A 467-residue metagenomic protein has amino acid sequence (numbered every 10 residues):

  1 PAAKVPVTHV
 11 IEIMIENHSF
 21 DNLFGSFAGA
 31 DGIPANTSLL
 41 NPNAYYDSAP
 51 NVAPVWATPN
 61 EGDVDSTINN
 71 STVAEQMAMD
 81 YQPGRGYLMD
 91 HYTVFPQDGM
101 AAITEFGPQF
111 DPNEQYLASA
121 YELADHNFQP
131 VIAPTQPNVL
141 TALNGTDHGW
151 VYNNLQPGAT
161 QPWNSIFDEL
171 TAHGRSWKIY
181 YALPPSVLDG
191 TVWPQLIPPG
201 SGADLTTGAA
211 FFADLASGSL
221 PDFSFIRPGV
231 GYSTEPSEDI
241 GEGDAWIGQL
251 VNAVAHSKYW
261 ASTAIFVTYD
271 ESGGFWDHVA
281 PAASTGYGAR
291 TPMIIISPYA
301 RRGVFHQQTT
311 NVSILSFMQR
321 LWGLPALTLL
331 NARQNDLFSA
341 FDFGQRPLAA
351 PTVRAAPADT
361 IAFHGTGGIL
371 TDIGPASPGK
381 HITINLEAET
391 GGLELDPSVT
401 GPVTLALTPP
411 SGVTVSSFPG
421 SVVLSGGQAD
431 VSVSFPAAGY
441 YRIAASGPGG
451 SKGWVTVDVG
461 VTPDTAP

Functional and structural regions predicted by a protein language model:
P1-H364: N-terminal pro-sequences and low-complexity stem/linker regions of secreted or lumenal proteins
D359-G391, L395, P410, T414 (+2 more regions): Short S/T/G/P-enriched beta-strand
T404-A406: Beta-strand signatures of extracellular beta-sandwich domains
T408-G426: Low-complexity "stalk/linker" and mucin-like segments enriched in Ser/Thr/Pro/Ala/Gly
A429-V433: Short strand-edge motifs at loop-to-beta-strand transitions and within beta-strands of extracellular beta-rich domains
F435-A437: Residue-level recognition of secondary-structure-to-loop junctions
A445-G447: Conserved structural position at the C-terminal beta-strand of extracellular beta-sandwich adhesion modules
